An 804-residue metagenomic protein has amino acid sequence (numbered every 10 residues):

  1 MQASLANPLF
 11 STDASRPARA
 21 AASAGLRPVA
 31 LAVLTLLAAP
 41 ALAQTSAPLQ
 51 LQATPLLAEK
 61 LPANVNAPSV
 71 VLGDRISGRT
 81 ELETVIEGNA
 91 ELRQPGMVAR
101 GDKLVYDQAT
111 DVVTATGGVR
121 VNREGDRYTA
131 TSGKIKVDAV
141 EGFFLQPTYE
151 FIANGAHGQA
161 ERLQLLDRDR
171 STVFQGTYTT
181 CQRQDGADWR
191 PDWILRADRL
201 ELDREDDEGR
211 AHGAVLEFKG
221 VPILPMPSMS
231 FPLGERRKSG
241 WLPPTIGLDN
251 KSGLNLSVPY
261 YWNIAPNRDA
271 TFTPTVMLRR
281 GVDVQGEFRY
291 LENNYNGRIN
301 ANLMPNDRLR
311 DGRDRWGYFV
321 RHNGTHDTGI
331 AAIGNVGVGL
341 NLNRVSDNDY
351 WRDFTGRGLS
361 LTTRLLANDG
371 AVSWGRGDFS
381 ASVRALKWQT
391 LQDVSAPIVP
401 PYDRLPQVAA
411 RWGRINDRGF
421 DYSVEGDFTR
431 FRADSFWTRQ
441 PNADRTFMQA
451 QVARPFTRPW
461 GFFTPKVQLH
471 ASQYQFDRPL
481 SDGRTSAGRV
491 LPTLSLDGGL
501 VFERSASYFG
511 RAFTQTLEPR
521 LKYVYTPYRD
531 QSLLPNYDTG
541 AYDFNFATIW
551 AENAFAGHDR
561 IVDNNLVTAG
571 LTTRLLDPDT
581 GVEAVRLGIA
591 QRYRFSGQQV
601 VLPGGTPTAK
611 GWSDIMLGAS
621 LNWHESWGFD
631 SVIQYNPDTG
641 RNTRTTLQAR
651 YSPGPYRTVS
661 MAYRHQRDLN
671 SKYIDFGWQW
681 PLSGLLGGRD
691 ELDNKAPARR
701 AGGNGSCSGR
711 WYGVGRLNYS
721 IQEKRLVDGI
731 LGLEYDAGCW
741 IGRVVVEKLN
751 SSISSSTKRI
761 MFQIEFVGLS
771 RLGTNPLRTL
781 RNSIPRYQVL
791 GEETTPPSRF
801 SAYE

Functional and structural regions predicted by a protein language model:
M1-L5, S801-E804: Short, intrinsically disordered, low-complexity terminal/loop segments
A3-L42: Gram-negative bacterial Sec-dependent N-terminal signal peptides
T12, A22-S23, L34-T35, A43 (+5 more regions): Residue-level detector of alpha-helical hydrophobic segments embedded in or interacting with membranes
A24-A30, T35, D107, G125 (+2 more regions): Residues at the start of alpha-helices and the adjacent loop-to-helix junctions
T35, L72-D74, L500-F502: Short, Lys/Arg-rich amphipathic segments at extreme N-termini
Q44-Q175, I194-A197, E201-G213, F272 (+1 more regions): N-terminal amphipathic/hydrophobic interface segments
D126, S132-G142, E150-L195, L202-E804: Outer-membrane beta-barrel proteins and related beta-barrel translocases across Gram-negative bacteria
